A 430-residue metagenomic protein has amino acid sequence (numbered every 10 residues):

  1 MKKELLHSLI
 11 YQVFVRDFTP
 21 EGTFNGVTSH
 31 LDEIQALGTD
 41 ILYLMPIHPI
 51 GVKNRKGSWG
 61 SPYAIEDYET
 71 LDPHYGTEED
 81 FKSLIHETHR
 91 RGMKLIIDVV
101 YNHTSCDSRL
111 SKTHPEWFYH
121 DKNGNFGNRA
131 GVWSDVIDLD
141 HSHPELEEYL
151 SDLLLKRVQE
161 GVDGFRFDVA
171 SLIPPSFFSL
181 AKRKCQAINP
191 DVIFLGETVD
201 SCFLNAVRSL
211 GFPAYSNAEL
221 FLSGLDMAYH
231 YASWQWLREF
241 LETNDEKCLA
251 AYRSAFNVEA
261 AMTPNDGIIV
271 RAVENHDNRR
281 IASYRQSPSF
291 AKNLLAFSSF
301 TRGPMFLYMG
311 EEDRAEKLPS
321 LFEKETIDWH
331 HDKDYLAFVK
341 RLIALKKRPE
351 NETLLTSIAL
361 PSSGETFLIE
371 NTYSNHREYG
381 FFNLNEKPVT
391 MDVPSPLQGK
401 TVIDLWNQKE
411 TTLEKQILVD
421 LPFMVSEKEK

Functional and structural regions predicted by a protein language model:
M1-Y43, P49, K82, E87 (+5 more regions): Carbohydrate-interacting/catalytic domains
K2-L9, V15-T28, D32-T39, I47-E160 (+2 more regions): Substrate-binding/active-site clefts of carbohydrate-active enzymes
L9-Y11, L42-L44, L95-I97, F165 (+3 more regions): Hydrophobic faces of well-ordered beta-strands that scaffold small-molecule active sites in alpha/beta enzyme cores
Q35, V158-Q159, V258-G267: Acidic (Asp/Glu)-rich catalytic clusters
Y43-K56, V99-D107, D168-P174, T198-S201 (+2 more regions): Short, solvent-exposed turn/loop segments enriched in Gly/Ser/Thr/Pro and often Arg
D152, D168-M262, F297, E316-R341 (+3 more regions): Active-site-proximal helices and loops of the catalytic beta/alpha 8
T263-Q286: Active-site clefts of carbohydrate-active enzymes
